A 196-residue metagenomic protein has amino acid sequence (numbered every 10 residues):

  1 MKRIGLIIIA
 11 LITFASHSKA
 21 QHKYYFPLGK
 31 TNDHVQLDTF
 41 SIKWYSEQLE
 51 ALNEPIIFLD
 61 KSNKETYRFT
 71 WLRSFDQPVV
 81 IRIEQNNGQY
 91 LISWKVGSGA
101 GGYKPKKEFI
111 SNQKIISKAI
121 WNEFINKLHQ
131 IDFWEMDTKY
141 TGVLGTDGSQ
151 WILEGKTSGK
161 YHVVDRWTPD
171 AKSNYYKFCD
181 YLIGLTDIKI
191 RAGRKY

Functional and structural regions predicted by a protein language model:
M1-Y25: Bacterial Sec-dependent N-terminal signal peptides
Q21-Y196: Function-determining sites in protein domains
